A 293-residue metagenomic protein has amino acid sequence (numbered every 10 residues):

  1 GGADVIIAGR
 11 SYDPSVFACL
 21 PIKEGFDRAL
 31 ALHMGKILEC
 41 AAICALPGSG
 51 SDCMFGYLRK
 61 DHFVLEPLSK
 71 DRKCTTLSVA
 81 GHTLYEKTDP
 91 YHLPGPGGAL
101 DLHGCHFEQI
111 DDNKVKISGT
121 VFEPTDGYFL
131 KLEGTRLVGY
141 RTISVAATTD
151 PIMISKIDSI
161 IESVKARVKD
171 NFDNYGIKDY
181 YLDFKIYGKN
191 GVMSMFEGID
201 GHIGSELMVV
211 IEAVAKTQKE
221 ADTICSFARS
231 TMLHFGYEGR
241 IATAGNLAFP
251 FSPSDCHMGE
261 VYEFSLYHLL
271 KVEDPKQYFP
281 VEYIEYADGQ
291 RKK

Functional and structural regions predicted by a protein language model:
G1-A8: An acidic, phosphate/nucleotide-engaging active-site surface
R10-V16, K216-Q218: Gly/Ser/Thr-rich loops at beta-strand to alpha-helix junctions that form or flank small-molecule/cofactor-binding
V16, P21-K189: Small-residue-enriched flexible segments
Y128-K293: C-terminal non-catalytic interaction/assembly regions of soluble proteins
